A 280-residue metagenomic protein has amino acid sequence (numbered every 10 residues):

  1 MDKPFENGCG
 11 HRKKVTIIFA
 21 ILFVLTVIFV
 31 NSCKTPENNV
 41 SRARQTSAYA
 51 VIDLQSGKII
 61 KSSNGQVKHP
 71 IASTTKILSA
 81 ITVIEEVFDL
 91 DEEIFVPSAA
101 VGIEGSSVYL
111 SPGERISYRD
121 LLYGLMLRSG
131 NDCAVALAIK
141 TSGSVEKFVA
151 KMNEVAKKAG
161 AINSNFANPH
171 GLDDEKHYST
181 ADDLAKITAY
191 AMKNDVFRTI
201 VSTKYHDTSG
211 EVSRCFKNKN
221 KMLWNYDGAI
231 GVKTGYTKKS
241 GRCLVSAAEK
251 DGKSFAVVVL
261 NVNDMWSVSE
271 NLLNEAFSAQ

Functional and structural regions predicted by a protein language model:
D2-F5, C9-I17, F29-A48, I52-K61 (+5 more regions): Structured C-terminal helix/loop/strand segments within mature extracytoplasmic catalytic/sensor domains
H11-K13, D89, V96-P97, M126 (+2 more regions): Alpha-helix initiation/capping motif
A20-V27: Bacterial N-terminal signal peptides
C33-D182, A191-D195: Active-site-adjacent loops and short helices of periplasmic peptidoglycan-processing enzymes
A161-I162, D173-Q280: Domain-terminus/edge residues, biased toward the C-terminal soluble/receptor-binding domains of extracytoplasmic
